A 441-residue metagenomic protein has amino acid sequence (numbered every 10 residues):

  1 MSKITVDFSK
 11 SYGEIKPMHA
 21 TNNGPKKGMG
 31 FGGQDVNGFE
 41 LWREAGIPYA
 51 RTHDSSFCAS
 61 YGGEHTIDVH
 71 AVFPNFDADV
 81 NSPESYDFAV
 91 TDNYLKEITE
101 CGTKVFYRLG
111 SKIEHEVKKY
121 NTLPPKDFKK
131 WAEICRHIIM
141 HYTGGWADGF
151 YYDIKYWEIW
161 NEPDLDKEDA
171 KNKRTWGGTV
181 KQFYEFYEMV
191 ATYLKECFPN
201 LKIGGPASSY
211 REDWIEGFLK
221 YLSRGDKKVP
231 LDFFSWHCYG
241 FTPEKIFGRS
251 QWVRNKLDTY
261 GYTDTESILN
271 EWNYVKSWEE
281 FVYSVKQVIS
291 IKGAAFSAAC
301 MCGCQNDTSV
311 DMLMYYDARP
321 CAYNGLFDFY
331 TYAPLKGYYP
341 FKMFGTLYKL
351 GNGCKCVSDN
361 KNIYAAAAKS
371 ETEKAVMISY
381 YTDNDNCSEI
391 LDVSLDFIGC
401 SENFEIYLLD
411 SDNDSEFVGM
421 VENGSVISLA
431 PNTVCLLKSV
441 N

Functional and structural regions predicted by a protein language model:
M1-L41, A45: Mature N-terminal, pre-catalytic/accessory segment of carbohydrate-active enzymes
M29-W42, D213-R224, A294-M301: Short, acidic/polar
A45-F241: Substrate-binding cleft and catalytic face of glycoside hydrolase catalytic domains, especially the flexible beta-alpha
K228, S235-V282, C300, D311: Glycoside hydrolase catalytic-domain groove-lining segments
E271-A365, S370: Aromatic/acidic polysaccharide-binding cleft in carbohydrate-active enzymes
D359-C400, N432-C435: Carbohydrate-binding surface patches
D396-D414: Solvent-exposed beta-hairpin/edge-strand motifs
F417-N441: C-terminal beta-strand-rich structural cap/linker in extracellular carbohydrate-active enzymes
